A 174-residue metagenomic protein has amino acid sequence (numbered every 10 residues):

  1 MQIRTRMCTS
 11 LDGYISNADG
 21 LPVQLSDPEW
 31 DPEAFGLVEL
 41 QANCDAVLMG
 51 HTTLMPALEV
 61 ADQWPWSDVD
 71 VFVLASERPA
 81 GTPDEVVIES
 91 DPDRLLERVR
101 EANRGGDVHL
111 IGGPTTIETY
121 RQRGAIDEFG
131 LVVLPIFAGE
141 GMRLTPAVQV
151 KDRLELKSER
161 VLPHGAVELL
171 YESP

Functional and structural regions predicted by a protein language model:
M1-P174: Enzymes that bind and transform nitrogen-containing heteroaromatic metabolites
